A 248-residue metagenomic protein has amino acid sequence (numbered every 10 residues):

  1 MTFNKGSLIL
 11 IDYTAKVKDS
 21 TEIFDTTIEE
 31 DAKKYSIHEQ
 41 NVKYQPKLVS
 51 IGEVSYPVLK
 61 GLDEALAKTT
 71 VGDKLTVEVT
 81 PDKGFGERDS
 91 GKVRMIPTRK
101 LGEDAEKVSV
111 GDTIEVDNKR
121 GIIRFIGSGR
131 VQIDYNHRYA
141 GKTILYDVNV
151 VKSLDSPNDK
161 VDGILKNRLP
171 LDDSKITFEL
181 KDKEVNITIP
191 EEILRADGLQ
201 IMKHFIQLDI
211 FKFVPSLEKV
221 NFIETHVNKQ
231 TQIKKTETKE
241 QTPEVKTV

Functional and structural regions predicted by a protein language model:
M1-V248: FKBP-type peptidyl-prolyl cis-trans isomerases
